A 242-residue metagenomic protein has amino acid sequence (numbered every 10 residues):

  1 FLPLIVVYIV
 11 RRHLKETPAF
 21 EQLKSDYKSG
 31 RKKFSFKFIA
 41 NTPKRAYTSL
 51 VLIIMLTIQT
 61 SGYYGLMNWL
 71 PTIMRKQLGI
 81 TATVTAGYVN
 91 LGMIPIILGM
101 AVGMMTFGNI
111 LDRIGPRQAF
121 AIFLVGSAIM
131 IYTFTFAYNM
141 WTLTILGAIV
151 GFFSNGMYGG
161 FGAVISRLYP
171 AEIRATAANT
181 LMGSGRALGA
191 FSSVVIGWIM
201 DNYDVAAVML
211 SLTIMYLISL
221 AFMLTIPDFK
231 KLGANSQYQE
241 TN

Functional and structural regions predicted by a protein language model:
R11-R12, T213-T241: Multi-pass alpha-helical transporter architecture, strongest for 12-TM Major Facilitator/SLC carriers used
R12-F36, G233-T241: Flexible cytoplasmic inter-helical loops of multi-pass small-molecule transporters
P43-A101: Extracytoplasmic gate region of multi-pass secondary transporters
M74-R75, I110-L111, I196-D204: Interfacial helix-cap and linker-helix signal at transmembrane-aqueous boundaries of multi-pass secondary transporters
D112-L124: Cytoplasmic membrane-interface "Motif A"-like loop-to-helix N-cap segments of 12-TM Major Facilitator Superfamily
V125-Y138: C-terminal ends and interior cores of transmembrane alpha-helices in multi-pass membrane transporters/permeases
G156-Y169: Intracellular juxtamembrane helix-capping segments at the cytosolic ends of symmetry-related transmembrane helices
L168-D201: A late C-terminal transmembrane helix in Major Facilitator Superfamily
